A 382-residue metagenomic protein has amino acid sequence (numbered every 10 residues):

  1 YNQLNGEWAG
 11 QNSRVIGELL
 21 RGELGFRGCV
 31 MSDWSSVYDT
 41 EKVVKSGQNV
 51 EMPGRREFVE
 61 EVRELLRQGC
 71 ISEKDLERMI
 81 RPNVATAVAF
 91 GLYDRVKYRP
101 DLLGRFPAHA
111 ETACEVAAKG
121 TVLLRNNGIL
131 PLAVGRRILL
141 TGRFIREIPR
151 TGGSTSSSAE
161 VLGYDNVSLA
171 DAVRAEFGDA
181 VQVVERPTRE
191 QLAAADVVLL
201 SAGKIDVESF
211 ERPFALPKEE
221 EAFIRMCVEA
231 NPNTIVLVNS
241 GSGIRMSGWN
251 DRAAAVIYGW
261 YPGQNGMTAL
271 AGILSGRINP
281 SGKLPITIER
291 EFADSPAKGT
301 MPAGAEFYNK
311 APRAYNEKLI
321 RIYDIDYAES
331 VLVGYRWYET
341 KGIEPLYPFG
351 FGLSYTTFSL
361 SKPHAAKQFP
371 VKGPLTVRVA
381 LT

Functional and structural regions predicted by a protein language model:
Y1, M79-N83, V116: Short alpha-helical scaffolding segments that buttress acidic/His motifs in well-ordered protein cores
N2-W8, D101-F106: Conserved short loop/turn motifs at secondary-structure junctions
L4-N12, G17-R27, M31-T40, F58-I71 (+1 more regions): C-terminal non-catalytic regions of proteins with extracellular/luminal or membrane-system context
V44, N49-E51, F58: Mobile "lid/hinge" segments at catalytic clefts and subdomain interfaces of large enzymes
G47, V62-D94: Long, well-ordered, tryptophan-enriched scaffold segments
L76-E77, K97-R99, N250: Conserved alpha/beta enzyme-core scaffolds, especially Rossmann-like or related mixed alpha/beta domains that build
A85-G120: Helix-enriched interaction subdomains in cytosolic or periplasmic regions, typified by TIR/SEFIR signaling/NADase cores
